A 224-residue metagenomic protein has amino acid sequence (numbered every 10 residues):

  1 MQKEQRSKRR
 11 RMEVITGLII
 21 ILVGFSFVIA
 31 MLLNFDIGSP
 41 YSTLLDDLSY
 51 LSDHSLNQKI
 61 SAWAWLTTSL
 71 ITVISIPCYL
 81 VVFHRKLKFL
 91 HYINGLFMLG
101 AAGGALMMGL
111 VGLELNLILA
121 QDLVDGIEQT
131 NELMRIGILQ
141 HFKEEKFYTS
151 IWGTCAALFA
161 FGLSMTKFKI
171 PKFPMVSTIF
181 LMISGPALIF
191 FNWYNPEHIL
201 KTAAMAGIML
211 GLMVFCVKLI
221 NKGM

Functional and structural regions predicted by a protein language model:
Q2-M224: Hydrophobic, aromatic-enriched alpha-helical segments typical of multi-pass transmembrane helices
